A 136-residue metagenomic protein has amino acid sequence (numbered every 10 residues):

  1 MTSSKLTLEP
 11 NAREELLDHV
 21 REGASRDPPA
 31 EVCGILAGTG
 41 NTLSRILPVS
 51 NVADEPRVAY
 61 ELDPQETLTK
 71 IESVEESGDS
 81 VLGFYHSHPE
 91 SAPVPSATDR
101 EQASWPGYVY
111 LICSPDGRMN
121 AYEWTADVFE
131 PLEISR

Functional and structural regions predicted by a protein language model:
M1-V81, E90-R136: Conserved beta-strand-loop surface patch within small alpha/beta domains used for substrate/adaptor or ligand engagement
S87: Short, well-ordered beta-to-alpha junction loops that form the rim of enzyme active sites and present histidine/acidic
